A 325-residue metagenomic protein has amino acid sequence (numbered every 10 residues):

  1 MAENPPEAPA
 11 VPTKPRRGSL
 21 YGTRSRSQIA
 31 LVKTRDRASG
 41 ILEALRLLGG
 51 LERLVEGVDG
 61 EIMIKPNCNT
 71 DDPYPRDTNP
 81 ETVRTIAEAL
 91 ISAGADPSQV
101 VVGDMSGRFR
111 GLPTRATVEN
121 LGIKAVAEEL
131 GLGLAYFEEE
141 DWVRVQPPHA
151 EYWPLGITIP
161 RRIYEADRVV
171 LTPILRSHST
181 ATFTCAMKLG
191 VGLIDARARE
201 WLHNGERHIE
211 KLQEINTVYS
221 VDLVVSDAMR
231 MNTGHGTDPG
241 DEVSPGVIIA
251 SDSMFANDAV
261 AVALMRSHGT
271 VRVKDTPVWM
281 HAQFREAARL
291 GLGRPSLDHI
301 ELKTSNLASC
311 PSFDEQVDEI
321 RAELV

Functional and structural regions predicted by a protein language model:
M1-V325: N-terminal and secondary-structure boundary signal
